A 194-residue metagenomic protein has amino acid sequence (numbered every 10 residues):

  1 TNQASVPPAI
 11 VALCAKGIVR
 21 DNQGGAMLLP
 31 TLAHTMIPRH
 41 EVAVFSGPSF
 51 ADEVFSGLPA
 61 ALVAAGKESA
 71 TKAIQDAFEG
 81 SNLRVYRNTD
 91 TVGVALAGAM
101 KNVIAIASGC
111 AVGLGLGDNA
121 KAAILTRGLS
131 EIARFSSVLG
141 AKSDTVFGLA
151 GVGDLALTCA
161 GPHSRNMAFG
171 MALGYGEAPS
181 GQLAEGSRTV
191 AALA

Functional and structural regions predicted by a protein language model:
T1-P59, Q75-D76: Rossmann-like NAD(P)(H) cofactor-binding subdomain of soluble oxidoreductases
A9-V11, N88, G174-G176: Glycine/charged-rich beta-loop-alpha catalytic/anionic-binding loops adjacent to active sites
K16-I18, S46-D52, K67-E68, T89-V94 (+4 more regions): Glycine-rich beta-alpha junction loops
G25, G66, G117, I124 (+2 more regions): Catalytic cores of large soluble enzymes that bind and process phosphate-bearing ligands
A26-P30, L125, L129, N166 (+1 more regions): Amphipathic alpha-helical segments in well-structured domains
T35-V42, P59-T145: Internal alpha-helical scaffold of NAD(P)-dependent oxidoreductase catalytic cores
D52, K72, M167: Alpha-helical elements of the RecA-like P-loop NTPase motor core of helicases
K101, S108-V112, S137-F147, G151-A194: NAD(P)-dependent Rossmann-like dehydrogenase/reductase catalytic/cofactor-binding core
